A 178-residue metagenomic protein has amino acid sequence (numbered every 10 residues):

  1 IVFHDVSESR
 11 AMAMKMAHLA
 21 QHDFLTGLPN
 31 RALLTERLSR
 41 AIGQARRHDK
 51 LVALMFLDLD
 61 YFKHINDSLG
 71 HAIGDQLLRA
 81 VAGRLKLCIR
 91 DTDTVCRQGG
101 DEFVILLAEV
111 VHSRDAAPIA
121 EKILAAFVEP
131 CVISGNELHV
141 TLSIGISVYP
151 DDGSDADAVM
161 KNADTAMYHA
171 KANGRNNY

Functional and structural regions predicted by a protein language model:
I1-D5: PAS-family sensory domains
R10, M14-Q21, G27-L54, D60-R90 (+4 more regions): Conserved long alpha-helical elements within nucleotide-processing catalytic cores of c-di-GMP signaling and class III
A32, R114, L138, S154-D157: Conserved catalytic/ATP-binding subdomain
R46, R90, A108, V128 (+2 more regions): Two-component transmitter module helix at the DHp-CA junction of histidine kinases
L59, G100, S143, R175: ATP/adenylate-binding site constellation spanning eukaryotic-like Ser/Thr protein kinases, ABC-transporter
V95, K122-A126, V132, N136 (+1 more regions): Cyclic nucleotide signaling catalytic output domains
I105, V140-L142: HATPase_c (GHKL) ATP-binding subdomain of two-component histidine kinases
V110-V111, D151: Conserved phosphotransfer active-site motifs of two-component signaling proteins, especially the receiver
